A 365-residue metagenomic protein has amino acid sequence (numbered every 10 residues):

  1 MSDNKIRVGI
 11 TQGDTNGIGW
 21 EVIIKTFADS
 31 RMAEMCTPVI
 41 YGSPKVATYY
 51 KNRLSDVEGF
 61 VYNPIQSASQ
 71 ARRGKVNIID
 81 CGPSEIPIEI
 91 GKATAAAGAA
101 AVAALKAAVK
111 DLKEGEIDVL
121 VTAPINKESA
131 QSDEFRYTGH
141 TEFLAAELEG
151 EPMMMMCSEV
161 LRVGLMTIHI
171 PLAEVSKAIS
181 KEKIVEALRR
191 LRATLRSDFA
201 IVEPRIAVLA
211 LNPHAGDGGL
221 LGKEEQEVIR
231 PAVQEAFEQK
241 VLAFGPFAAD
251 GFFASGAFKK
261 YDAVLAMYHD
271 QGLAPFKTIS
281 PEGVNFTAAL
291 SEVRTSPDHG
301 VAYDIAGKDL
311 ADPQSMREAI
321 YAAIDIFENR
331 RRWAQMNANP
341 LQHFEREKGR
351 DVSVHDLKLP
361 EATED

Functional and structural regions predicted by a protein language model:
M1-G139, E182-M267, Q271-N285, A289-V301 (+1 more regions): Contiguous, glycine/small-aliphatic-enriched amphipathic segments in soluble metabolic enzymes
C81-G82, G150, C157-S158: Flexible glycine-/small-residue-enriched beta->alpha junction loops that bind anionic phosphate/pyrophosphate groups
Q131-M154: Glycine/threonine-rich beta-strand-loop-alpha-helix active-site module that forms ligand/phosphate-binding
F143, M154, V163-L165, R294: Conserved hydrophobic/aromatic beta-strand scaffold that supports enzyme active sites
P152-M155, R196-D198: A generic local secondary-structure boundary/capping motif
M156-E186: Ligand-binding beta-strand-loop-alpha-helix segment within the catalytic cores of soluble metabolic enzymes
